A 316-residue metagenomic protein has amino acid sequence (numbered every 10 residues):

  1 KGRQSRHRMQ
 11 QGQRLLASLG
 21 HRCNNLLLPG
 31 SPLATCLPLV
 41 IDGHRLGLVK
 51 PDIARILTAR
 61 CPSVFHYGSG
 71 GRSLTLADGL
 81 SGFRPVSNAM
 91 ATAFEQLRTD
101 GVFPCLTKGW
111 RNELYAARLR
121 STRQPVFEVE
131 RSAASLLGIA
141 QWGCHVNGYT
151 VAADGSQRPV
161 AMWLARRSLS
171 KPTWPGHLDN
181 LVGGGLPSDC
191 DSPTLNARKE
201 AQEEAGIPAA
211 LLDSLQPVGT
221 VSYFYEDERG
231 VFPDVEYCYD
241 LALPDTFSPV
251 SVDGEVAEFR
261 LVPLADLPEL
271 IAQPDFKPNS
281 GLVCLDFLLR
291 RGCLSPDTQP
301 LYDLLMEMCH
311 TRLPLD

Functional and structural regions predicted by a protein language model:
K1-H177, G184-K199, E203, I207-V250 (+3 more regions): N-terminal leader/linker segments that precede catalytic domains of diphosphate-processing enzymes
L261: Short aromatic/basic micro-patch
